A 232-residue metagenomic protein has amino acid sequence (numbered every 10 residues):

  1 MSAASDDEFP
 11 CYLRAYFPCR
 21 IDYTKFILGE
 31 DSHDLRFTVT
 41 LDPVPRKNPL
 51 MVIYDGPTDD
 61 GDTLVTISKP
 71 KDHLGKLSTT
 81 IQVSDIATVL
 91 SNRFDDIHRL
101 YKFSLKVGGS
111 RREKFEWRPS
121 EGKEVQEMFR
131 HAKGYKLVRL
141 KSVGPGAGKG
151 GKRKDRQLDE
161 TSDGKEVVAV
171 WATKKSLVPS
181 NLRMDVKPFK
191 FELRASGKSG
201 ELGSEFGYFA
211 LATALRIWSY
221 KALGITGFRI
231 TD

Functional and structural regions predicted by a protein language model:
M1-D34, G109-D232: Low-complexity or membrane-interfacial segments used for flexible interactions
M1-V83: Extreme N-terminal segments of fungal proteins
A15, L41-D42, L90-R93, Q126-E127: Beta-strand elements of modular eukaryotic interaction domains
I21, R46-N48, K76, D96-H98 (+2 more regions): Eukaryote-biased feature marking scaffold/signaling PDZ-domain proteins and nuclear chromatin regulators
T38, L50-V52, K102, E116 (+1 more regions): Ordered hydrophobic segments in well-structured contexts
V52-G56, K106, L140: Predominantly extracellular/luminal cell-surface or secreted proteins
T63-T66, A87-L90, E113-F115: Short beta-strand segments
K71-V107: Extracellular-facing segments of soluble proteins and assemblies that are Gly/Ser/Thr-biased and enriched in aromatics
